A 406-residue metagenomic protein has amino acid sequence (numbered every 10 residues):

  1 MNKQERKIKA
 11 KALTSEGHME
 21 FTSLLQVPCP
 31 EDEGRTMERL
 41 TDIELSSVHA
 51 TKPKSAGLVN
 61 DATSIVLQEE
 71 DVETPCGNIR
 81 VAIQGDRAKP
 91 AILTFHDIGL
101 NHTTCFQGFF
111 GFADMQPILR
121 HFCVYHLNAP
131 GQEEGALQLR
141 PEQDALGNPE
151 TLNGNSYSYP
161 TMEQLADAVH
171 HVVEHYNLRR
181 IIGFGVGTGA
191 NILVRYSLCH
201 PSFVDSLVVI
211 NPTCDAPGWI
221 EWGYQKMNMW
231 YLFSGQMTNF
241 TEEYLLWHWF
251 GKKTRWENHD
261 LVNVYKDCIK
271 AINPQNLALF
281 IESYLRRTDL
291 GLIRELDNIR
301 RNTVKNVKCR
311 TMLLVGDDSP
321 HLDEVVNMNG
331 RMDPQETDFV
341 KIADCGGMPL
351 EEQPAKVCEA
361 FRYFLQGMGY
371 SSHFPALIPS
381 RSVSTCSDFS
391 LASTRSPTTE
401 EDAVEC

Functional and structural regions predicted by a protein language model:
M1-V59, L100-C105, P379-C406: N-terminal targeting or regulatory segments adjacent to alpha/beta-hydrolase or S9 domains
A50-R80: N-terminal cap/lid segment of alpha/beta-hydrolase-fold proteins
E73-T151: Conserved HGGG/HGGXW glycine-rich cap/lid loop of the alpha/beta-hydrolase fold
G147-T151, N155-I182: Conserved acidic catalytic loop of the alpha/beta-hydrolase fold
N191-M237: Flexible "cap/lid" loop of the alpha/beta hydrolase fold
G218-I220, T238-T303: Conserved alpha/beta-hydrolase catalytic His-Asp/Glu region
P274-K341, E400-C406: Conserved serine/cysteine hydrolase catalytic core
E336-C406: Catalytic active-site module of serine/aspartate enzymes centered on a nucleophile-bearing elbow/loop
